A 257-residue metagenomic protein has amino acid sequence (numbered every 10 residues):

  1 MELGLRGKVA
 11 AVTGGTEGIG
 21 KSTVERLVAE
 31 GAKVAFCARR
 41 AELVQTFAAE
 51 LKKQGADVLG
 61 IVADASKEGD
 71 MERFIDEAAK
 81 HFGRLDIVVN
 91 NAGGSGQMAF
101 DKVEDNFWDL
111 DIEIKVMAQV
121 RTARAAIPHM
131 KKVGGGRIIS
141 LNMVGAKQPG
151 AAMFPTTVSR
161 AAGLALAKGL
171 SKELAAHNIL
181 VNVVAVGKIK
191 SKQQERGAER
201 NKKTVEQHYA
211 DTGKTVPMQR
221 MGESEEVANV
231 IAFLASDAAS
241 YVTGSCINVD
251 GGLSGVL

Functional and structural regions predicted by a protein language model:
V9, T16-E17: Conserved glycine-rich cofactor-binding loop
A32-F47: Conserved glycine-rich Rossmann-like NAD(P)H-binding loop of the short-chain dehydrogenase/reductase
V89, A175, L180, V242-G244: Short, small/polar-rich loop/turn modules that mediate ligand/substrate recognition or access, typified
A99-F100, E104-I112, H208, T212: Substrate-binding pocket helix/loop in short-chain dehydrogenase/reductase
P128, K172-A176, S240: Alpha-helical segment proximal to the catalytic Tyr-Lys
I139-A162, A167-A176, K188: Catalytic loop of short-chain dehydrogenase/reductase
Q148, A232, T243-L257: Short C-terminal tail/terminal secondary-structure segment of NAD(P)H-dependent dehydrogenase/reductase domains
